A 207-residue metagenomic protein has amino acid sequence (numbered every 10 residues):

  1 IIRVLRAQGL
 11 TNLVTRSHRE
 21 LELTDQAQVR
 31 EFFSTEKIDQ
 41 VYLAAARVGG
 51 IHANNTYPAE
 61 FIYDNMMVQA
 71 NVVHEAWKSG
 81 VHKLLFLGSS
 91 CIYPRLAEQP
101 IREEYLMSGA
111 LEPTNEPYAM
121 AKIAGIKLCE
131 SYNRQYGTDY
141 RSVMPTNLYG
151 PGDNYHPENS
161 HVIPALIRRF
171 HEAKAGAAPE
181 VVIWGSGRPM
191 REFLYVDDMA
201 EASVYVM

Functional and structural regions predicted by a protein language model:
R6-F32: Adenosine-cofactor binding site in Rossmann-like domains, unifying the SAM/SAH pocket of S-adenosylmethionine-dependent
R16, V41-R47, L84-S90, V143-P145: SDR active-site strand-loop-helix element
D25, Q40, V68-N71, K83 (+3 more regions): Conserved cofactor-binding/catalytic machinery of classical short-chain dehydrogenase/reductase
Q26-M66, E75-K78: NAD(P)H-binding glycine-rich loop region in Rossmannoid oxidoreductase-like domains and their noncatalytic homologs
V68, V72-A76, L128-C129, A202 (+1 more regions): Hydrophobic positions on the long internal alpha-helix of Rossmann-like NAD(P)-dependent oxidoreductase domains
A70-N115, R141: Conserved Rossmann-fold NAD(P)-dependent oxidoreductase catalytic core, especially the SDR/UDP-sugar
L96-Y105, E130-M207: NAD(P)-dependent short-chain dehydrogenase/reductase
P117, A121-A124: Active-site helix of classical SDR
